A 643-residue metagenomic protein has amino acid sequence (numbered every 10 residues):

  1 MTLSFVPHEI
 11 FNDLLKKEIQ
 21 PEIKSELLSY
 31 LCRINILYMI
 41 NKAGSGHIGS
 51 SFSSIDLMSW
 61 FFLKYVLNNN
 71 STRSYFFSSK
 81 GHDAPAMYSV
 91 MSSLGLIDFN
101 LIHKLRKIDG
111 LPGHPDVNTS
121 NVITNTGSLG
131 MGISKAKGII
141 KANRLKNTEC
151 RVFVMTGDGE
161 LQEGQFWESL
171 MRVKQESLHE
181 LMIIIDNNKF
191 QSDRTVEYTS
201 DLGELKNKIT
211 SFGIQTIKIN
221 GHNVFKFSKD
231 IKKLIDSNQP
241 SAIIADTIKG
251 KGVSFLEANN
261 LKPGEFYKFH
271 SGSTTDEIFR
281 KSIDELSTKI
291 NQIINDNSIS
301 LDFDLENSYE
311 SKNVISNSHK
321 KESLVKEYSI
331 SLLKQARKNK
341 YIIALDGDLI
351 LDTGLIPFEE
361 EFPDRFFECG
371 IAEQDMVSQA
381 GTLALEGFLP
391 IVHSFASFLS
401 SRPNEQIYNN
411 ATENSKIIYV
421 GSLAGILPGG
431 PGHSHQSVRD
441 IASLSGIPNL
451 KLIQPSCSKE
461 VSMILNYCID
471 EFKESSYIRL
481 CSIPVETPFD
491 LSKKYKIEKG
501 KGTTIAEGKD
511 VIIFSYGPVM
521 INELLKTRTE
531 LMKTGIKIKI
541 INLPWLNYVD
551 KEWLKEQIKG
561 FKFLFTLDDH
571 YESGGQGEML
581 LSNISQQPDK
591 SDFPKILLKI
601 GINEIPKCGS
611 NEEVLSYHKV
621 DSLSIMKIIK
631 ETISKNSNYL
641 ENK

Functional and structural regions predicted by a protein language model:
M1-F153, I293-R479, P484-V485, N642-K643: Thiamine diphosphate
E26, K107-V122, M131, K135 (+8 more regions): Thiamine diphosphate
S79, M155, I184, L345 (+3 more regions): Short hydrophobic segments within beta-strands
H82, G159, N187-K189, D348 (+4 more regions): Residue-level signal for short, function-critical loop segments
D98, Q162, A372-E373, K537 (+1 more regions): Helix N-cap / loop-to-helix initiation motif
G157-E160, G370: Conserved acidic functional residues
G159, N410, F565: Alpha-helical transition-metal enzyme core signature, strongest for iron centers
G159-F166, G221-S228, L399, P455-S462 (+1 more regions): Active-site glycine- and acidic-residue-rich loops that bind and position anionic ligands or nucleotide-like cofactors
